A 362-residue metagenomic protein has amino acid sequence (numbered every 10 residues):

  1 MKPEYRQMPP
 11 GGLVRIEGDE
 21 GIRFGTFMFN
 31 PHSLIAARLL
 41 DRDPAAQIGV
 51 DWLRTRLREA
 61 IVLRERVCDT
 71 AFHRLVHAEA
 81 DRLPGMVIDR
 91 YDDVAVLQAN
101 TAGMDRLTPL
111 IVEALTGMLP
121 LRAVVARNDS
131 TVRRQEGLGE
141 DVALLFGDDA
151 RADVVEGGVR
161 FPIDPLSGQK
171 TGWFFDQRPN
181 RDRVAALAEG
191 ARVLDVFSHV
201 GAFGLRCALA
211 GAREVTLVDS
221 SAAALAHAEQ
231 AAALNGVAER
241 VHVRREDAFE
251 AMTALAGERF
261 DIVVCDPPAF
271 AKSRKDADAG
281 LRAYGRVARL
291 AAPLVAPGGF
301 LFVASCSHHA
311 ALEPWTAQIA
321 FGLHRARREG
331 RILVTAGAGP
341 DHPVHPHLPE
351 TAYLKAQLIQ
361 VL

Functional and structural regions predicted by a protein language model:
M1-D92: Non-catalytic accessory regions of SAM-dependent methyltransferases
V76-D89, D105-F174: Non-catalytic substrate-recognition/targeting regions of SAM-dependent transferases
G190-H199: Conserved class I S-adenosyl-L-methionine
V200-R213: Conserved SAM-binding loop of SAM-dependent methyltransferases across substrates and taxa, primarily the Class I
E214-D219: Conserved SAM-binding motif I beta-strand of class I
A223-V264: S-adenosyl-L-methionine
R245, D261-L290: Mobile active-site "lid"/loop adjacent to the S-adenosyl-L-methionine
R259, R286, F300-L362: C-terminal catalytic and target-recognition region of SAM-dependent MTase-like enzymes, primarily methyltransferases
